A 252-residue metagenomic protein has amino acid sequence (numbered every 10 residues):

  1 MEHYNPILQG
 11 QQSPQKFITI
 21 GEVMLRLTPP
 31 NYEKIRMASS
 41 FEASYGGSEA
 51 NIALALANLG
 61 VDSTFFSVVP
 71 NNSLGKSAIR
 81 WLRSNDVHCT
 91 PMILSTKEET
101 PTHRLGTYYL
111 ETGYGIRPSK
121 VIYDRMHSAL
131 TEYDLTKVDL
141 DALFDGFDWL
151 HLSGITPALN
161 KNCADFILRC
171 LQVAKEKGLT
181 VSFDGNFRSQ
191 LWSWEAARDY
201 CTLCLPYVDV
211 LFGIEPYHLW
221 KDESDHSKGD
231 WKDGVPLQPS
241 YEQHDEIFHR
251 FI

Functional and structural regions predicted by a protein language model:
M1-K34: Positively charged, low-complexity intrinsically disordered leader regions
R36-G46: Short pre-catalytic strand/loop immediately N-terminal to key active-site residues, enriched for Gly-Thr
N51-D62, S84: Alpha-helix C-terminal capping segments
D62, F66-G154: Conserved N-terminal subdomain of the carbohydrate kinase-like
M126, I155, N186-Q190, P216-Y217: Active-site beta-loop-alpha junctions enriched in small/polar residues
V173-T180: A short helix->loop->beta-strand "cap" motif at the edges of active sites that frequently abuts
L191-I252: Conserved phosphate/ATP/ADP-binding segment of small-molecule kinases
